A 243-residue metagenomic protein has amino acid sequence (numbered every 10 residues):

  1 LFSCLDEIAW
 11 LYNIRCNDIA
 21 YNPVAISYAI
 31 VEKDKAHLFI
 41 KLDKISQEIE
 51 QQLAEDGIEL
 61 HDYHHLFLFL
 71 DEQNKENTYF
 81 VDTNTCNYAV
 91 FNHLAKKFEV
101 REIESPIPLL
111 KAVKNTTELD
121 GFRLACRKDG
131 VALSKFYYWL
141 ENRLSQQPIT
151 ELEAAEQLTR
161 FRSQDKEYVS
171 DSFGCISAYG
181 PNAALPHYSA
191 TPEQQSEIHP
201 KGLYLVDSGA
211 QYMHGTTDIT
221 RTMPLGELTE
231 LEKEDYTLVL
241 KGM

Functional and structural regions predicted by a protein language model:
L1-M243: Active-site neighborhoods and metal-handling regions in enzymes and metal-associated proteins
